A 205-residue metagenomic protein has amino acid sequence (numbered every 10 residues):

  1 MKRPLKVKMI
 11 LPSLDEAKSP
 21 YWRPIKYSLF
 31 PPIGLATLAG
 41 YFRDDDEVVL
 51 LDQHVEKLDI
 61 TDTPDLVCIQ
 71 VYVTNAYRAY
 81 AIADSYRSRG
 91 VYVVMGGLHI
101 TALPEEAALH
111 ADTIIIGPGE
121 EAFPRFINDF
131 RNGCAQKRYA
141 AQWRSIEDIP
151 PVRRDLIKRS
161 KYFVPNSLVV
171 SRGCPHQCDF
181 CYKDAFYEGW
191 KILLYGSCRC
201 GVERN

Functional and structural regions predicted by a protein language model:
K2-I10, C198-N205: Conserved SAM/AdoMet-binding glycine-rich loop
R3-K6, D65, N166: Nucleotide donor/acceptor-binding cores
R3-L29: Short glycine-rich His-centered loop
P12-D15, Y72, G119, F186: Flexible loop residues that form catalytic and substrate-binding hotspots at small-molecule/glycan-binding clefts
K18, N128-S171: N-terminal [4Fe-4S]-dependent radical SAM core
K26-F30, T74, I114, P118 (+1 more regions): Alpha-helix N-cap and loop-to-helix initiation/capping positions
G34, L38-D148: Glycine-rich beta-alpha loop elements in corrinoid/cobalamin-binding modules across cobalamin-dependent enzymes
P150-N205: Radical SAM [4Fe-4S] cluster-binding motif and immediate context
